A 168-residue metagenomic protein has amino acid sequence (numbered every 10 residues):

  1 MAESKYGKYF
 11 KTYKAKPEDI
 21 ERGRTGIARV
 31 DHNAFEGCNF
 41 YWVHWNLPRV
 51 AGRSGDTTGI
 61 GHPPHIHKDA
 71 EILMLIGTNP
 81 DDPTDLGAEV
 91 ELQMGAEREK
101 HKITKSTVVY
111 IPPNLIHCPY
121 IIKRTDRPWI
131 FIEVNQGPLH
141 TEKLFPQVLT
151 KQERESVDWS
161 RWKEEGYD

Functional and structural regions predicted by a protein language model:
M1-H62: A short, N-terminal "cap"/entry segment at the start of jelly-roll beta-barrel domains of the cupin/DSBH fold
A2-K14, Y120-D168: Double-stranded beta-helix
W45, L73-L75, V108-Y110: Conserved hydrophobic/aromatic beta-strand scaffold that supports enzyme active sites
T57-I72, N79-A88: A short beta-loop-beta micro-motif enriched in histidine and acidic residues
D69-L73, G87-E89, R98, I116 (+1 more regions): Extracellular structured ligand-interaction cores
L75-I76, I111-N114, V134: Short His-Asn-centered micro-motif
L75-T104, E142-P146: A short beta-strand-loop-beta hairpin characteristic of the jelly-roll/cupin
A96, K100-K123: Conserved metal-binding segment of the jelly-roll/cupin
